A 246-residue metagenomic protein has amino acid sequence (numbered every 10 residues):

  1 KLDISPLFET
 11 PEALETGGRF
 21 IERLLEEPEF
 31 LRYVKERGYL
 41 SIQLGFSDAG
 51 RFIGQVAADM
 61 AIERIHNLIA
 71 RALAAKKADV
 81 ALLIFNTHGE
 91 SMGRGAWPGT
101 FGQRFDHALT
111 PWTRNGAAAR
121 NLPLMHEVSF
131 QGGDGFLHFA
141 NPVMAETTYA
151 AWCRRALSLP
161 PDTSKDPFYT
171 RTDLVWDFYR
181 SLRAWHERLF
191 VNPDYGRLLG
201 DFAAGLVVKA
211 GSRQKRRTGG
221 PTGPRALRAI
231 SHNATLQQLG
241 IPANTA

Functional and structural regions predicted by a protein language model:
K1-L2, F30-Q55: Active-site-adjacent "gating/activation" loops or surface patches in catalytic cores
P6: Conserved, mostly hydrophobic/aromatic
T10-A13, E36-L40, A61: Secondary-structure capping and boundary motifs in well-ordered enzyme cores
T10-Y33: Carboxylate/His-rich catalytic cores and anion/metal-binding grooves
A13, L31, G45-D48, V56-A81 (+1 more regions): Acidic, glycine-enriched catalytic cores built around paired aspartates
